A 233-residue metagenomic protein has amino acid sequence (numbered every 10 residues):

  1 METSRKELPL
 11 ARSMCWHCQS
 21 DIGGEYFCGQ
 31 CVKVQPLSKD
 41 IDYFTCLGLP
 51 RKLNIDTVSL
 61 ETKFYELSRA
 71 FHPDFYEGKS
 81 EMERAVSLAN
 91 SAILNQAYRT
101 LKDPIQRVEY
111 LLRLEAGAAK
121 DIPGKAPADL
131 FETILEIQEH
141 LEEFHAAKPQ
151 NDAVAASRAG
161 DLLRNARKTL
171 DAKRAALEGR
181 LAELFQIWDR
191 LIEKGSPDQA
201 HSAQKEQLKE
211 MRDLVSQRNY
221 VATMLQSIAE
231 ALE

Functional and structural regions predicted by a protein language model:
M1-E233: C-terminal accessory/regulatory regions appended to core domains
